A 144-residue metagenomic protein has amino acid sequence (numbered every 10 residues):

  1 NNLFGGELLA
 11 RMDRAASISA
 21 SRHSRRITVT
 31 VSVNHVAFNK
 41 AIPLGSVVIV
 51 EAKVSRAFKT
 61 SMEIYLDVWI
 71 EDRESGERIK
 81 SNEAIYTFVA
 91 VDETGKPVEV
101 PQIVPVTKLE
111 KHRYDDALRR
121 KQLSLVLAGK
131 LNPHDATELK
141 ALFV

Functional and structural regions predicted by a protein language model:
N1, A20, G95: Short strand-loop-strand
N1-A10, A141-V144: A conserved, well-ordered hydrophobic junction motif at loop->secondary-structure transitions
E7-R25: Active-site helix/loop of acyl-thioester processing domains in fatty-acid/polyketide metabolism, spanning hotdog-fold
R25-A41: Small beta-barrel nucleic-acid-binding modules, principally OB-folds
P43-V47, S55-V144: HotDog/MaoC-like acyl-thioester-processing domains
